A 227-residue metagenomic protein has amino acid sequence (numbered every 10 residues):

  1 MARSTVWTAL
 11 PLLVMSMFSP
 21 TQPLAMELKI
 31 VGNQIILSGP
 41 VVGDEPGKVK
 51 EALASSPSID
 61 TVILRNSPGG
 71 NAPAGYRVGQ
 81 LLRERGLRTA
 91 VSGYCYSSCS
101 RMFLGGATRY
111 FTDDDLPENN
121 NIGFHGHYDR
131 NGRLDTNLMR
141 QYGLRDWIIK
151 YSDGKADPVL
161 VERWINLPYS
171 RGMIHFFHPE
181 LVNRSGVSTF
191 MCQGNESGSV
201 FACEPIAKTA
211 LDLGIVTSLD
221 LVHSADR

Functional and structural regions predicted by a protein language model:
M1-V6: Positively charged n-region of N-terminal signal peptides that target proteins for export
T8-S19: Bacterial N-terminal signal peptides
F18-T21, G43: N-terminal processing/targeting junctions
T21-E27: Boundary at the C-terminal end of the N-terminal hydrophobic targeting segment
L28-N120, G126-Y128: Cleft-lining beta-strand/loop regions that shape enzyme active-site pockets
N131-R227: Charged, glycine-interspersed solvent-exposed loop segments at helix/strand-loop junctions that cap or gate access
